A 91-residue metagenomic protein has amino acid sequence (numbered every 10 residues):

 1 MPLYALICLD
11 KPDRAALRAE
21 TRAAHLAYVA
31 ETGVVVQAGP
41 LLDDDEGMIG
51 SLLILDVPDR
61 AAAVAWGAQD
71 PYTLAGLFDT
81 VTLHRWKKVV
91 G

Functional and structural regions predicted by a protein language model:
M1-G91: Conserved, structured core segments of small domains
